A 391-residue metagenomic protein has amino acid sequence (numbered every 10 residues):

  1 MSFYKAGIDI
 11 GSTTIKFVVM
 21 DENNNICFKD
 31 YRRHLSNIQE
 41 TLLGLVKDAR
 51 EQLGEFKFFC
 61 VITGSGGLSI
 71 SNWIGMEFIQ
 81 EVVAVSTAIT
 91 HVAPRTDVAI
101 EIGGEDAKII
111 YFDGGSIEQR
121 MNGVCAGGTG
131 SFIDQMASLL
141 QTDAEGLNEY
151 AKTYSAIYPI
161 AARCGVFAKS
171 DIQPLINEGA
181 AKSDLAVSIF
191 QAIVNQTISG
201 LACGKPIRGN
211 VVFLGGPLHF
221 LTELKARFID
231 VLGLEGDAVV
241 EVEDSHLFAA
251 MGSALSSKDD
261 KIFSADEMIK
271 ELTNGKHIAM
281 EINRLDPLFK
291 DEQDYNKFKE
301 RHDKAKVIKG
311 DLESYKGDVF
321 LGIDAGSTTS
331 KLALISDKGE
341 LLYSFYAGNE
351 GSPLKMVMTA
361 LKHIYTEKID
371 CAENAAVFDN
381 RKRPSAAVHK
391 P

Functional and structural regions predicted by a protein language model:
M1, G66-E118, I198, A202-K205 (+4 more regions): Conserved phosphate-binding catalytic cores of ATP/NTP-utilizing and phosphoryl-transfer enzymes
K5-E40, G44, E118-Q119, G123 (+1 more regions): Short glycine-rich, Thr/Ser-proximal phosphate-binding strand/loop in the N-terminal lobe of ATP-dependent enzymes
E22, D30-H34, A49-V83, Y111-Q119 (+2 more regions): Short beta-strand-loop/turn "lid" adjacent to the catalytic site in phosphate-handling enzymes
I38, G114-A156, H246-D260, S344-T359: Glycine-rich phosphate-binding loop plus the immediately following alpha-helix
G66, A202-V231, V242-H246, N380-R381: Glycine-rich phosphate-binding loops at beta-strand->alpha-helix junctions
E81-V82, F228-M251, P391: Conserved phosphate-binding/catalytic loops in two-lobed NTP-binding clefts
K108, S256-D318: Acidic, glycine/GT-rich loop-and beta-edge segments that sit at the periphery of enzyme/chaperone cores
A168-S199: Adenine-nucleotide phosphate-binding core of ATP-dependent small-molecule kinases
